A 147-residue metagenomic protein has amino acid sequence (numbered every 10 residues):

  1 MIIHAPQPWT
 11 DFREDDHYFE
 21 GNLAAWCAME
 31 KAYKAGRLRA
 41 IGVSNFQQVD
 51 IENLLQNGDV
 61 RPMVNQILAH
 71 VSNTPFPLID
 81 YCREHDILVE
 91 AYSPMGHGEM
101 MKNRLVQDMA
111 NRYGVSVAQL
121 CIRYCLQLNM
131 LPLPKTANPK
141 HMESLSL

Functional and structural regions predicted by a protein language model:
A5-L147: Beta/alpha (TIM)-barrel catalytic core signal, keyed to glycine-rich beta->alpha loops juxtaposed to Asp/Glu that bind
